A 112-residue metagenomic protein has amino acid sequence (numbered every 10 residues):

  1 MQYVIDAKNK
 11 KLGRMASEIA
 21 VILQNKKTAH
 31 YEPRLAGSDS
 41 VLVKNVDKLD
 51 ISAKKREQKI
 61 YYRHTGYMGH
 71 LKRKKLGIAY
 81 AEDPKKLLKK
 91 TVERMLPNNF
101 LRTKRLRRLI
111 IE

Functional and structural regions predicted by a protein language model:
M1-F100, R105, I110: Ribosome large-subunit tunnel/peptidyl-transferase-proximal elements
